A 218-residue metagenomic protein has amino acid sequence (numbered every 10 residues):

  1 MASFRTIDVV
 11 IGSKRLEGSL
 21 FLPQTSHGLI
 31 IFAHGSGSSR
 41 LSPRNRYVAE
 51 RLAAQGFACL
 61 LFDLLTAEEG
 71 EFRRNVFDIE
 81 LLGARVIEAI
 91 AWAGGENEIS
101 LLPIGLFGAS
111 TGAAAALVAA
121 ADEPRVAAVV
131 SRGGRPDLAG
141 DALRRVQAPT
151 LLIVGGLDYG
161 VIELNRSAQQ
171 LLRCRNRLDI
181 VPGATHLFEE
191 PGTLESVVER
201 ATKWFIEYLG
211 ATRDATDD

Functional and structural regions predicted by a protein language model:
I7-I99, L187-S196: Serine-hydrolase catalytic machinery in alpha/beta-hydrolase-like enzymes
E98-S110: Alpha/beta-hydrolase fold nucleophile elbow
A109-A113, G134, L157: Active-site loop->helix "elbow" adjoining a glycine-rich segment at hydrolase catalytic centers
R125-P136: A conserved short beta-strand
V146, L152-V154: Short beta-strand/loop motif that positions the catalytic acidic residue of the alpha/beta-hydrolase fold
Y159-L164: Conserved alpha/beta-hydrolase "acid-adjacent" motif
L172-L187: Catalytic histidine neighborhood in serine/cysteine hydrolases with alpha/beta-hydrolase-type architecture
G192-D218: Catalytic active-site module of serine/aspartate enzymes centered on a nucleophile-bearing elbow/loop
